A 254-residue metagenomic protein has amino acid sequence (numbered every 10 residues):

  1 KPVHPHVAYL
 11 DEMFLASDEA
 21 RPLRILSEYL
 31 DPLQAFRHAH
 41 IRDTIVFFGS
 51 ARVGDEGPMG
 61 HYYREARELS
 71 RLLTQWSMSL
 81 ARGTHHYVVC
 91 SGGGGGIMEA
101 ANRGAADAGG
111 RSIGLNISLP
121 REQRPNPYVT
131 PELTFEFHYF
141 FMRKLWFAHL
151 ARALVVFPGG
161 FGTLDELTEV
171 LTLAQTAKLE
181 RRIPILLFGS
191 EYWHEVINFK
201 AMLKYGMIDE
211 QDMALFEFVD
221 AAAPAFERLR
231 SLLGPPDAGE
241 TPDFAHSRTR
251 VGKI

Functional and structural regions predicted by a protein language model:
V3-H6, E12-L115: Glycine-rich beta-alpha loop segments
L30-G49, H138-L154, L171, Q175: Glycine/serine-rich loop-strand microenvironments at binding/catalytic pocket rims
I45, I183-L186: Hydrophobic beta-strand segments of well-ordered beta-sheets in folded domains
H85-V88, R181-P184, M213-F216: Residue-level recognition of the N-termini of beta-strands and the immediately preceding loop/turn
S91-F157, F161-L164, T168, W193: Phosphate/pyrophosphate-binding betaalpha-module
A106-D107, E169-A174, A201-K204, L233-G234: Short, solvent-exposed amphipathic alpha-helical segments in soluble enzyme and RNA/protein-processing domains
Q175-R182, M207-Q211: Arginine/glycine-rich "motif VI" loop of SF2 helicases in the C-terminal RecA-like domain
L187-I254: C-terminal functional extensions of proteins
